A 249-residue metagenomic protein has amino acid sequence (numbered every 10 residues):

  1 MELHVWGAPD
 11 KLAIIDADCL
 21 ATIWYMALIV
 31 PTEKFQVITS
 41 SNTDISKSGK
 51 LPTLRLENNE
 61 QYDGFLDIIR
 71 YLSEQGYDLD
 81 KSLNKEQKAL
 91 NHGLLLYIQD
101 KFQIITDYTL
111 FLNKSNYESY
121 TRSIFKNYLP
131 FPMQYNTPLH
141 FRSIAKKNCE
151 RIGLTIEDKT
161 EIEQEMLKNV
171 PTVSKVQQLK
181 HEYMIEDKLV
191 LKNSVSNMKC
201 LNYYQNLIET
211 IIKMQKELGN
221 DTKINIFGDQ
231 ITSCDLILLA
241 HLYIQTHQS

Functional and structural regions predicted by a protein language model:
M1-D158: GST-like domain detector, emphasizing the conserved glutathione-binding G-site in the N-terminal thioredoxin-like
F111-S249: GST-like fold's C-terminal all-alpha helical module
